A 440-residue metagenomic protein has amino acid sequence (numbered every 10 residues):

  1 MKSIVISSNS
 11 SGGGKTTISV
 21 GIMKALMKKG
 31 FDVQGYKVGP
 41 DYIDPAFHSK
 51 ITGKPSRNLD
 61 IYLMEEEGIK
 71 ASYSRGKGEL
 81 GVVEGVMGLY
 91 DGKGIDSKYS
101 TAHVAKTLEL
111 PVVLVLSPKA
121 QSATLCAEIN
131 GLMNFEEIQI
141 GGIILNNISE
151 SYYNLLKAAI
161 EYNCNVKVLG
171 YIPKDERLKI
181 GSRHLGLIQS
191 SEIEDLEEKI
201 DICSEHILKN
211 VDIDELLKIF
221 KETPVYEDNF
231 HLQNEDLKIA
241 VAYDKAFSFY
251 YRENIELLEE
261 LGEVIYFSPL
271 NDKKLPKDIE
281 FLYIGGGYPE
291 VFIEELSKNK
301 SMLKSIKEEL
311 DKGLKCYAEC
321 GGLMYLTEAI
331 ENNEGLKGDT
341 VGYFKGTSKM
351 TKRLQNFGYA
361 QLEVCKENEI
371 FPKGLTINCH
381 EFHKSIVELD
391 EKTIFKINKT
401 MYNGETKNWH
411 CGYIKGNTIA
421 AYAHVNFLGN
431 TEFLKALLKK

Functional and structural regions predicted by a protein language model:
M1-K2, L232-K238: A short, charged/proline- and glycine-enriched loop that marks the coil->beta-strand transition at the N-terminal
K2-T17, M23-L108, L116-Q139, E150-N154: ATP-dependent carboxylate-amine ligase catalytic core
V5, V82-E84, V113, I144 (+3 more regions): Structural motif
L110, V166, D311-K315: A short helix->loop->beta-strand "cap" motif at the edges of active sites that frequently abuts
S122-H231: Internal gly/pro-rich beta-alpha loop/helix module that stabilizes soluble enzyme cofactors or their anionic handles
K209-N210, Q233-E235, F247-L257, I265 (+2 more regions): C-terminal and late-domain segments of enzyme folds
E235-D311: Phosphate-binding active sites in nucleotide-utilizing proteins
P289-E369: Cysteine-nucleophile active-site neighborhood
